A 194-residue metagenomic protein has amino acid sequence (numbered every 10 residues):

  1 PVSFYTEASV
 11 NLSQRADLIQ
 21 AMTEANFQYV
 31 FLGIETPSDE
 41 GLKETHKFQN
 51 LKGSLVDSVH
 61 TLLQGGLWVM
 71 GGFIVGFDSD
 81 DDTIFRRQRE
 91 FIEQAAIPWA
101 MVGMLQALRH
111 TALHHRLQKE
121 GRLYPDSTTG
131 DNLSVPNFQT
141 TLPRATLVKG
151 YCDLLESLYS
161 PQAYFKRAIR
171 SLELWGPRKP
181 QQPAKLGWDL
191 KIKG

Functional and structural regions predicted by a protein language model:
S3-K191: A structural motif corresponding to the C-terminal lobe/cap of the Radical SAM core domain
